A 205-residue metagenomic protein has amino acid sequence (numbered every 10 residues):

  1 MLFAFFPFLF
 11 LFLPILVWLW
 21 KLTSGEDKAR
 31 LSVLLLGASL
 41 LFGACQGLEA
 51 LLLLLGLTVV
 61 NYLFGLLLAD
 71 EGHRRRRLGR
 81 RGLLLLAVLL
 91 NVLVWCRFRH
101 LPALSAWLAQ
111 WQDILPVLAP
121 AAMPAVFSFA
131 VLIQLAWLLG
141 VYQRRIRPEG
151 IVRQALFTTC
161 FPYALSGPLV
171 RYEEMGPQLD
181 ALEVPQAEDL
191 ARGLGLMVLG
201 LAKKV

Functional and structural regions predicted by a protein language model:
M1-V205: Membrane-embedded transmembrane alpha-helical bundles that form the catalytic cores of multi-pass lipid-modifying
